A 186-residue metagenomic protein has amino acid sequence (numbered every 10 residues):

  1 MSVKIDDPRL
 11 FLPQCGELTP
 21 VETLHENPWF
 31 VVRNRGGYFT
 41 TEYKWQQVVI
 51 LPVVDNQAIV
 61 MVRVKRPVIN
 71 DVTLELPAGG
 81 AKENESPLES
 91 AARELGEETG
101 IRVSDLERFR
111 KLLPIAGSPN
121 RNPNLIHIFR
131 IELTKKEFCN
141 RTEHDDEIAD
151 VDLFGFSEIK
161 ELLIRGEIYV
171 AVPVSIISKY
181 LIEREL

Functional and structural regions predicted by a protein language model:
S2-P13, V72, E83, H127-I128 (+1 more regions): Nudix hydrolase/Nudix homology domain
Q14-D55: Acidic, metal-coordinating catalytic segment for phosphate/diphosphate chemistry, firing primarily on the Nudix
E22, R110, V151-F154: General small-molecule cofactor/ligand-binding pocket signal
E26-W29, N70, I148: Short acidic/glycine-enriched loop/turn segments that link adjacent beta-strands
F30-R35, V72, L125-F129: Short beta-strand micro-motifs in enzyme catalytic cores
N34, P52, R130-E132, L153-G155: Short, well-ordered beta-strand micro-motif
E42-K44, V48-R93, F138, D145-D146: Conserved Nudix-box catalytic region and its N-terminal flanking loop in Nudix hydrolases and closely related
V53-D55, R66, G96, G100-F138 (+2 more regions): Active-site segment of metal-dependent pyrophosphate-handling enzymes, primarily the Nudix hydrolase catalytic core
